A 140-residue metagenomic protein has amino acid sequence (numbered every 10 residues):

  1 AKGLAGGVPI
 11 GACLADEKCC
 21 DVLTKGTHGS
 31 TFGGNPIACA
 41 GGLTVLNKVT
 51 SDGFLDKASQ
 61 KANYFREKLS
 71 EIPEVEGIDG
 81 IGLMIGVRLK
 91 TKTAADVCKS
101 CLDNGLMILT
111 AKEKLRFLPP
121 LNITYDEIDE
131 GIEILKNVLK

Functional and structural regions predicted by a protein language model:
A1-K140: Conserved N-terminal phosphate-binding loop of PLP-dependent enzymes in the Aspartate aminotransferase
